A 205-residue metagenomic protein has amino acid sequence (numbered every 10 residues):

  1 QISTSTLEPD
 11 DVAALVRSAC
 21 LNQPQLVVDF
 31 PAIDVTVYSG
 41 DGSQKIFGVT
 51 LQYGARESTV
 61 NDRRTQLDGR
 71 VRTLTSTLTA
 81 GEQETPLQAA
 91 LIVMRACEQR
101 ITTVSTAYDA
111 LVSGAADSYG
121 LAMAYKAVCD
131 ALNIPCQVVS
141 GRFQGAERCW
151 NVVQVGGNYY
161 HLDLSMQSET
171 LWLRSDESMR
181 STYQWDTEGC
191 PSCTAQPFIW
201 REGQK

Functional and structural regions predicted by a protein language model:
Q1-T73, I134: Linear, non-domain "peripheral" regions
S3, E98-V104, Q167-S175: Repeated polar recognition positions within modular binding domains
G48-V49, V112-S113, N158-L164: Short, well-ordered strand-loop elements centered on a beta-strand within folded domains, enriched for acidic residues
E57-L111: Secondary-structure boundary elements
P86-A89, V93, G114-C129: Active-site nucleophilic cysteine motif
T102-L111, A115, C136-A146: Catalytic cysteine-centered active-site loop
Y119-Q184: Hydrophobic/aromatic-rich core segments of domains that either
L171-K205: Low-complexity, Gly/Ser/Thr/Pro-rich intrinsically disordered linker/tail segments
